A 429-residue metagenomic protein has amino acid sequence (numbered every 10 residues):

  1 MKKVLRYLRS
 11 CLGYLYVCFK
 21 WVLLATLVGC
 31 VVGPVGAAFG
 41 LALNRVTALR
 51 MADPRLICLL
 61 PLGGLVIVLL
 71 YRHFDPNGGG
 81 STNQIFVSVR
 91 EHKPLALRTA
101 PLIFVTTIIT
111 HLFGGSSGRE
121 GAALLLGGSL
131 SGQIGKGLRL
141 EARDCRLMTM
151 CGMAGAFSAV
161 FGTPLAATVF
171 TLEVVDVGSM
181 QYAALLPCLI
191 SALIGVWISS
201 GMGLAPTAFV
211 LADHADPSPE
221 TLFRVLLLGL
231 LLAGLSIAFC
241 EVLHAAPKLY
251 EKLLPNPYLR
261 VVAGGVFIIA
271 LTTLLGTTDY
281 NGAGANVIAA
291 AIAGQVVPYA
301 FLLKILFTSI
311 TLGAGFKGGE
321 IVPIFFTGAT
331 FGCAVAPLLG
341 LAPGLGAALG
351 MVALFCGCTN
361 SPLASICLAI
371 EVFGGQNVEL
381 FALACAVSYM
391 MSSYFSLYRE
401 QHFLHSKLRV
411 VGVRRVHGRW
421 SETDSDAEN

Functional and structural regions predicted by a protein language model:
M1-N429: Alpha-helical transmembrane segments and immediately membrane-proximal extracytoplasmic
